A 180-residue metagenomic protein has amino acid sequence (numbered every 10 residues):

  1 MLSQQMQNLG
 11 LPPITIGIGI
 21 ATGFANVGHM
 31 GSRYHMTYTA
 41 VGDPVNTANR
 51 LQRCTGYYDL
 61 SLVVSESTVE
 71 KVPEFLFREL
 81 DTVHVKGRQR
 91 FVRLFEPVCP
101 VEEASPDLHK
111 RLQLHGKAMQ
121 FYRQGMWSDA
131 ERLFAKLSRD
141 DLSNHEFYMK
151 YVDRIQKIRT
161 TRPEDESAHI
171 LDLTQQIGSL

Functional and structural regions predicted by a protein language model:
L2-D43, S67-V72, R88-C99: Catalytic core of nucleotidyl cyclases, primarily class III adenylyl/guanylyl cyclases
S3, D81, D172-T174: Compositionally biased amphipathic helical and low-complexity segments enriched in hydrophobic
I14-I20, I155-I158, I170, I177: Weak global preference for isoleucine
A25-V27, C54-D129, A135-S167: Cytosolic regulatory/linker segments at or just downstream of nucleotide-handling modules in signal-transduction
T47-A48: Structural preference for long, well-ordered alpha-helical segments in enzyme cores
E164-L180: Intrinsically disordered, low-complexity, charge-biased linker/tail regions
